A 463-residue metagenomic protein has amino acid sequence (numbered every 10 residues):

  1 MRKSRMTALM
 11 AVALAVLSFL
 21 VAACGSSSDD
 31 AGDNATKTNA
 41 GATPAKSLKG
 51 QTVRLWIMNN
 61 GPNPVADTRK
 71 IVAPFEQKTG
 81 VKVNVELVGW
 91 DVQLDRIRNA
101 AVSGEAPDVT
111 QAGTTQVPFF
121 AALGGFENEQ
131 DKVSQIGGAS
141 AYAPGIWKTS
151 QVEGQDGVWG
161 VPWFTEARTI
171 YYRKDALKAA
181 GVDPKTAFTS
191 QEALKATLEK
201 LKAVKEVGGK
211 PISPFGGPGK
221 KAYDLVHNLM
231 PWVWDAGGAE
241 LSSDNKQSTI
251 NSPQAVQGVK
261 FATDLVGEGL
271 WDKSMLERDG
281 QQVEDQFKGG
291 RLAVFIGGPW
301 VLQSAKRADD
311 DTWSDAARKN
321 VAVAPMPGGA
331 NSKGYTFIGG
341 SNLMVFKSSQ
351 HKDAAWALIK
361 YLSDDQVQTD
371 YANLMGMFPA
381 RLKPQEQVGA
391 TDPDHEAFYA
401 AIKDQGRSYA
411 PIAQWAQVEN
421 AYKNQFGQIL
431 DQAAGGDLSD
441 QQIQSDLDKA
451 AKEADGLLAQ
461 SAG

Functional and structural regions predicted by a protein language model:
N39-S47, T114-T169, L225-N228, W232-G237 (+2 more regions): Hinge/lid segment of periplasmic solute-binding proteins
P44-S47, Q130-P144, A187, E206 (+7 more regions): Short, solvent-exposed loop/beta-turn-alpha elements that line the ligand-binding surface or hinge of extracytoplasmic
T52, V83, K178, P184 (+1 more regions): Conserved C-terminal helix/tail region of periplasmic/extracytoplasmic solute-binding proteins
M58, N228-P231, A236, P253 (+1 more regions): Extracytoplasmic/periplasmic substrate-binding proteins
I71-G145, K178-G181, T186-T189, D285-V294 (+3 more regions): Extracytoplasmic "Venus flytrap"/periplasmic binding protein-like
A100, P107-D108, I136-L177, P327 (+2 more regions): A structural signal for short loop-to-beta-strand junctions that line the ligand-binding cleft of periplasmic/secreted
Q151, R318-P325, A372-N424, Q428: Long, aromatic- and glycine/proline-rich binding clefts that accommodate carbohydrate-like moieties
E153-H227, A236-G280, K347-D353, A434 (+1 more regions): Helix-loop-helix "hinge/cap" segment bordering the ligand-binding cleft or interdomain interface
